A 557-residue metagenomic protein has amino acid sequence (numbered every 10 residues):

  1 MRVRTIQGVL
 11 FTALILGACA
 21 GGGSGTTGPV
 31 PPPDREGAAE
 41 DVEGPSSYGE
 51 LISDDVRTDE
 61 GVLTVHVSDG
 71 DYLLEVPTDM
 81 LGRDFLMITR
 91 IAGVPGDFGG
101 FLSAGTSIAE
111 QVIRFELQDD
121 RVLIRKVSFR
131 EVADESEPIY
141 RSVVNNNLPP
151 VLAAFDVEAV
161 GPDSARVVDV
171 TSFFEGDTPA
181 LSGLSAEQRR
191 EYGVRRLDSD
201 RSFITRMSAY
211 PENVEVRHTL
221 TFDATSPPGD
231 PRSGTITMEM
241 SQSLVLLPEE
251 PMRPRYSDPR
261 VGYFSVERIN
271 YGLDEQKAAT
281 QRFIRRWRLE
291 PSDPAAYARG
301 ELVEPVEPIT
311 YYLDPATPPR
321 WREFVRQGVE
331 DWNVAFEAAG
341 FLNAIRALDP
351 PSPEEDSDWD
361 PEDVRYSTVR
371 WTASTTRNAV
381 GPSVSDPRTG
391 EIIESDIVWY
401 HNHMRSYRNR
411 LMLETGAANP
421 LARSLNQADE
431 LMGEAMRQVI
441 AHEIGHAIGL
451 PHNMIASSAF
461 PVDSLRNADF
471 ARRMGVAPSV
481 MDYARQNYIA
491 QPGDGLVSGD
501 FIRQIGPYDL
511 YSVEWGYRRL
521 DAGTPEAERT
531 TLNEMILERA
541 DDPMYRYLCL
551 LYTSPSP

Functional and structural regions predicted by a protein language model:
M1-V9: Bacterial N-terminal signal peptides that target proteins for export
G17-A18: C-terminal motif of bacterial Sec signal peptides marking the signal peptidase cleavage site
G25-T317, A335, A339, A344 (+3 more regions): Auxiliary tRNA-acceptor-end handling modules of aminoacyl-tRNA synthetases
V30, D349-T372, E434-Q491: The catalytic-center signature of Zn2+-dependent metalloproteases
E323-E330, V334, E434, Q438: Solvent-exposed, polar/charged alpha-helical surfaces in well-ordered, non-transmembrane soluble domains, broadly
E330-F341, H446, Q486: Sec-exported extracytoplasmic/periplasmic mature domains
Y400-A428, V439, G495-A527, T531: Polar, glycine-rich mid-to-C-terminal structural blocks that act as macromolecule-binding/assembly scaffolds
Y552-P557: Conserved small/polar residues in nucleotide/adenosyl-binding loops
